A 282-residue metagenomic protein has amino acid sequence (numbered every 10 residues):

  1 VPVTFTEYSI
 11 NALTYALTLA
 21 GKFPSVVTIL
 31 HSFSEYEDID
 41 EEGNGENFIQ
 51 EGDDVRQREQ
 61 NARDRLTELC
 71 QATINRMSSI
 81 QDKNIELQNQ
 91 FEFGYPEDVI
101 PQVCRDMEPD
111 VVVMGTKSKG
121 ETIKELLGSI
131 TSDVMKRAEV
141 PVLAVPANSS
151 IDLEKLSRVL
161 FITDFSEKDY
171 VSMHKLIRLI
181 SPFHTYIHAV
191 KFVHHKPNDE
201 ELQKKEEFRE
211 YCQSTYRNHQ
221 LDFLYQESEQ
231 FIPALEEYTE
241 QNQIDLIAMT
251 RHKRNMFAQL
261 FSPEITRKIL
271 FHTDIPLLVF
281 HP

Functional and structural regions predicted by a protein language model:
V1-E51, S157-D222, I244-L246: Small/aliphatic-rich secondary-structure junction motif
V1-N11, I80-N84, D110-K117, D133-H174 (+1 more regions): Intrinsically disordered or low-complexity boundary/linker segments at protein termini and domain junctions
H31, F91, P146, K191 (+2 more regions): Residue-level recognition of beta-strand->loop/alpha-helix junctions
E37, Q71-V112, S214-R267, F271 (+1 more regions): Structural beta-alpha unit
I49-R65: A short acidic, glycine-rich active-site loop that binds or catalyzes chemistry on phosphate/adenosine moieties
T116, K191, T250-H252, H281-P282: Short secondary-structure boundary segments
L127-I130, Q203-F208, F261-T266: Charged helix-capping and loop-helix junction motifs
